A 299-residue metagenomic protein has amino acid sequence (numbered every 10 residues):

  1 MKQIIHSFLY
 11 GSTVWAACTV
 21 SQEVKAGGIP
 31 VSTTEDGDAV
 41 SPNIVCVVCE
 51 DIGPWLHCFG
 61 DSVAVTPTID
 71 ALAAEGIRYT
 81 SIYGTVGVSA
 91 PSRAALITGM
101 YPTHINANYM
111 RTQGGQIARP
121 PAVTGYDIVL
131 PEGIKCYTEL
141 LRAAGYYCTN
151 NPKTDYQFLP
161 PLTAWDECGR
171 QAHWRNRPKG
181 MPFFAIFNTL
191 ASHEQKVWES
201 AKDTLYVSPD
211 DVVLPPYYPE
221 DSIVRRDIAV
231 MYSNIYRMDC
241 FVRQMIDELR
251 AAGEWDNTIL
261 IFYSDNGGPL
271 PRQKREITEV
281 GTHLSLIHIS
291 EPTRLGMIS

Functional and structural regions predicted by a protein language model:
M1-A39: Bacterial Sec-dependent N-terminal signal peptides
V40-V45, E75-T80, A144-C148, G180-F184 (+1 more regions): Loop/turn elements at helix/coil->beta-strand transitions in domains of secreted/extracellular proteins
C46-C49, G53-E132, Y146: Active-site segment of extracytoplasmic enzymes that catalyze sulfate/phosphate-ester chemistry
G84-N106, A122-P182, A191-Q195: Active-site-proximal alpha/beta segments of enzymes that process anionic O-linked groups
R175-D227, N266-E276: Active-site His/acidic residue clusters
I235-R275, I287: Metal-dependent active-site segment of extracytoplasmic phospho-/sulfohydrolases and closely related
I287-S299: Single conserved hydrophobic/aromatic residue that forms the stacking wall/gate of nucleotide- or nucleobase-binding
